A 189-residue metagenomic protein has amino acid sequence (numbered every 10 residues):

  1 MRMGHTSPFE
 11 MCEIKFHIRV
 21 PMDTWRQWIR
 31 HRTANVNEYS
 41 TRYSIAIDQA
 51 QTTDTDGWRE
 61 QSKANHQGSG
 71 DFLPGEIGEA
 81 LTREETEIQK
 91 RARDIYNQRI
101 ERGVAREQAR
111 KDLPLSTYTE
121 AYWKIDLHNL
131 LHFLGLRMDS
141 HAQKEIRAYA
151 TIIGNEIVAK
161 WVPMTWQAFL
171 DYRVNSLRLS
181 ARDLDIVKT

Functional and structural regions predicted by a protein language model:
M1-T189: Family-specific signature for flavin-dependent thymidylate synthase
